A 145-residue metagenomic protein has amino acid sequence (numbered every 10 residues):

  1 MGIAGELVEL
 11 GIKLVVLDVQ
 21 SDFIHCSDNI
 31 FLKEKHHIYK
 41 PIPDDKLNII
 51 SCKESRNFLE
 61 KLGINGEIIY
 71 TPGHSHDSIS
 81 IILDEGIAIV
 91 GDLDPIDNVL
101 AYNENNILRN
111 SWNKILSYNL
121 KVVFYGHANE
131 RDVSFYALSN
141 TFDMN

Functional and structural regions predicted by a protein language model:
M1-R56: Active-site HxH/HxHxD metal-binding segment of metal-dependent hydrolases
I30-F31, N65-M144: Metallo-beta-lactamase
N57-L62: Short amphipathic alpha-helix with an adjacent loop that forms part of the alpha/beta core around
